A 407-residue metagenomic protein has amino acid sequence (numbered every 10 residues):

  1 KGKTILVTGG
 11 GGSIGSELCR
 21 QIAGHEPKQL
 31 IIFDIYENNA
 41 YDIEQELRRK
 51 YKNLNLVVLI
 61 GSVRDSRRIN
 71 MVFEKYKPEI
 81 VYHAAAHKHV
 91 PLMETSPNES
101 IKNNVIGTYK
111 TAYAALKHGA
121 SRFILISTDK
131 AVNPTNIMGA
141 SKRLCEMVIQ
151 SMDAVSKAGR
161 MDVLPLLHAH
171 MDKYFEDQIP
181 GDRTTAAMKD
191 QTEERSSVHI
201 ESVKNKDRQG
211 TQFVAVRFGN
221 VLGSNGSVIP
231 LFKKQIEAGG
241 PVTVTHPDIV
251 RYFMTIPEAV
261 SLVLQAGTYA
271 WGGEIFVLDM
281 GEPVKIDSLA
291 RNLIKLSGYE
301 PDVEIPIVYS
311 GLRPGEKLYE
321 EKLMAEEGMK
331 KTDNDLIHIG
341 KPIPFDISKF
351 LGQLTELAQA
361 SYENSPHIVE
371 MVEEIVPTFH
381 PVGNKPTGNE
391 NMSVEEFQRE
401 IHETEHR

Functional and structural regions predicted by a protein language model:
K1, S151-L166, D172-F175, S197-R407: Strand-loop microenvironment adjacent to phosphate/nucleotide-handling motifs in alpha/beta enzyme folds
K1-K77, E176-T185, K189-D190, H199 (+1 more regions): N-terminal Rossmann/SDR dinucleotide-binding element
T8, F33, V81-A85, F123-T128 (+1 more regions): SDR active-site strand-loop-helix element
V58, S100, F213-V216: Hydrophobic/aromatic anchor residues within beta-strands of the central parallel beta-sheet of Rossmann-like
L59-I60, K102, Y309: Conserved residues in the N-terminal Rossmann fold of short-chain dehydrogenase/reductase
R68, K110-A114, F253: Conserved mid-core alpha-helix of short-chain dehydrogenase/reductase
H83, H87-E146, S151-D153, K157-E176 (+2 more regions): Conserved Rossmann-fold NAD(P)-dependent oxidoreductase catalytic core, especially the SDR/UDP-sugar
